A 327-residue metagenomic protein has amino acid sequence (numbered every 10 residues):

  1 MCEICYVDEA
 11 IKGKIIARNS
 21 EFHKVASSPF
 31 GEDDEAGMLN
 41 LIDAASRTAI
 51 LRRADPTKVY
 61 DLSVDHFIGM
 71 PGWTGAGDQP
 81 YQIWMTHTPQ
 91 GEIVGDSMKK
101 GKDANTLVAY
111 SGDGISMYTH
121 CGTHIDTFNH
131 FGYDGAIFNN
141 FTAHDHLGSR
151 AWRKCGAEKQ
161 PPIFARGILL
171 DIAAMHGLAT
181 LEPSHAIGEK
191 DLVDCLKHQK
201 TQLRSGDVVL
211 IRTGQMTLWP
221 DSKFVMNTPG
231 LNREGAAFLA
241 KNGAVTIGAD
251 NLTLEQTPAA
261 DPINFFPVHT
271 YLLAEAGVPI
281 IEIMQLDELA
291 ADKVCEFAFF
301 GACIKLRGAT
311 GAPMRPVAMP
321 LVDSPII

Functional and structural regions predicted by a protein language model:
M1-I327: Active-/binding-site microenvironments in catalytic and ligand-binding cores
